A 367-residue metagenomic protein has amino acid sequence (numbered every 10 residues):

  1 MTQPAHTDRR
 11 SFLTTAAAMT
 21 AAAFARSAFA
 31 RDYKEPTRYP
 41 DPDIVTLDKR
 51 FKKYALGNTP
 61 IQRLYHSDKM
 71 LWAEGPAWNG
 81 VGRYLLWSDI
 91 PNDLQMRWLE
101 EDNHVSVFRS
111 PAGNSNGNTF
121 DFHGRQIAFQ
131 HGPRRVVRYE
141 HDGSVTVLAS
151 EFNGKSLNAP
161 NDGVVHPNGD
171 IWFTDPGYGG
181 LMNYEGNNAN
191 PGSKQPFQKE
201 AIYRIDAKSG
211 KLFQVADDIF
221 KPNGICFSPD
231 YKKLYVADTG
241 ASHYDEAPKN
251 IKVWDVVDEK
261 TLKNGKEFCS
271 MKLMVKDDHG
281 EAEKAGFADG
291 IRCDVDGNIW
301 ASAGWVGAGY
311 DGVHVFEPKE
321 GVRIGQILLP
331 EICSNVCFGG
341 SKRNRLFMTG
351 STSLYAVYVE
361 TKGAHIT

Functional and structural regions predicted by a protein language model:
T2-T20: N-terminal secretory signal peptides and thylakoid transit peptides that target proteins across membranes
D32-T59, I366: Blade/loop signatures of beta-propeller domains
Y54-H66, H104-P111, D142-G154, R204-K221 (+2 more regions): Blade-edge beta-strand/turn elements of extracellular beta-propeller and related beta-sheet repeat scaffolds
S67-R83, P111-Q130, R135, N153-I171 (+6 more regions): Beta-rich, blade/repeat-based domains predominating in secreted/periplasmic proteins but also intracellular
P91, G132, L181-Q198, H243-K249 (+1 more regions): Short, solvent-exposed loop/turn segments at conserved positions within beta-propeller repeat blades
V136-N190: Asp-box/WD-like beta-propeller blade repeats and closely related beta-sheet repeat scaffolds
W254-K260, V359-A364: Short loop/turn segments immediately following beta-strands, especially the blade-tip and inter-blade linker loops
G339-T367: Blade-level signature of beta-propeller repeat domains, shared across WD40, Kelch, NHL, RCC1 and BNR/Asp-box propellers
